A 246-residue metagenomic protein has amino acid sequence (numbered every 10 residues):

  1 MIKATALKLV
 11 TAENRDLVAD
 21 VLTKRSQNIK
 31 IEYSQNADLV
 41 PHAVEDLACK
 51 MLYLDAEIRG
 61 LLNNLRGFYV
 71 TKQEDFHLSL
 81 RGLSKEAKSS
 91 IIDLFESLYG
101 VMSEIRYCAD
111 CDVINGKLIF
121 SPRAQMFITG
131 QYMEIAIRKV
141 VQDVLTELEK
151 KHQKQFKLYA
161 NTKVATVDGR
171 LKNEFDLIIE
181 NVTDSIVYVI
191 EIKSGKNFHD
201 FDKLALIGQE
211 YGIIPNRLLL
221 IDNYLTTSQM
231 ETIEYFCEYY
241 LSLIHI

Functional and structural regions predicted by a protein language model:
I2-R123, F127, Y132, Q142-E147 (+1 more regions): Composition-driven low-complexity segments enriched in polar/acidic and proline residues
Y132, G169, F198-H199: Conserved phosphate-coordination/catalytic loops
V141, L177-I179, I186-S194: Conserved catalytic cores of phosphodiester-cleaving nucleases, focusing on short active-site segments
L145-K157: Short secondary-structure junctions
K154-T183: Active-site metal-binding core of divalent-cation-utilizing nuclease and nuclease-like domains
S185, I192-L241: Catalytic cores of nucleic-acid endonucleases
I244-I246: Conserved small/polar residues in nucleotide/adenosyl-binding loops
